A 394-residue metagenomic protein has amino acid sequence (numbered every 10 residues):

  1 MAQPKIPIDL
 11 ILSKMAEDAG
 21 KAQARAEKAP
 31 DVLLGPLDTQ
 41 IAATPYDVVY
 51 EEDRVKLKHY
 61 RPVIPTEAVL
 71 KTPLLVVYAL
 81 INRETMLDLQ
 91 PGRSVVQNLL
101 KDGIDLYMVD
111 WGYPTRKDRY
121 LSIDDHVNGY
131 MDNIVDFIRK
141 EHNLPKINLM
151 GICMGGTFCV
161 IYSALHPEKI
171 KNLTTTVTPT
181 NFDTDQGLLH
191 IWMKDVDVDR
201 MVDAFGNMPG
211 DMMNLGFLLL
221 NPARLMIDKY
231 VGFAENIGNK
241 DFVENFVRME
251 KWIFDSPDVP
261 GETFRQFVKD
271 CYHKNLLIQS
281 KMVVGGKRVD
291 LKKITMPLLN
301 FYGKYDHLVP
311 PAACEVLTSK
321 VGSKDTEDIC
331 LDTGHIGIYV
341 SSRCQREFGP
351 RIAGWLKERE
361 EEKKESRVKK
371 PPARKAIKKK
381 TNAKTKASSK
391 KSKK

Functional and structural regions predicted by a protein language model:
M1-D18, K140, L144, C159-E262: Alpha/beta-hydrolase-fold enzymes
G35, A42-T115: Short, surface-exposed "cap/lid" segments of acyl-processing enzymes
Y120-E141: Alpha/beta-hydrolase active-site loop
M131-D132, E141-M154: Alpha/beta-hydrolase fold nucleophile elbow
I294, N300-Y302, D306: Short beta-strand/loop motif that positions the catalytic acidic residue of the alpha/beta-hydrolase fold
H307-A313: Conserved alpha/beta-hydrolase "acid-adjacent" motif
L308, D328, D332-E347: Catalytic histidine-centered segment of alpha/beta-hydrolase-like enzymes
C314, S319-I336: Catalytic histidine neighborhood in serine/cysteine hydrolases with alpha/beta-hydrolase-type architecture
